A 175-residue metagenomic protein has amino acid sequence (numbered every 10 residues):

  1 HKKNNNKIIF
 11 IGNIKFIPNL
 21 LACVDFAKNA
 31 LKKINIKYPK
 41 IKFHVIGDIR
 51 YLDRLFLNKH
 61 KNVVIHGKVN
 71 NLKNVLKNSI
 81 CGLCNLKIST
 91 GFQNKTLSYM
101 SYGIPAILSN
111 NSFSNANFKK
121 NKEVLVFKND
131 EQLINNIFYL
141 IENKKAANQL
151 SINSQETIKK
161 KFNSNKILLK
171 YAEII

Functional and structural regions predicted by a protein language model:
H1-K61, I65-K77: Conserved catalytic-core segment of nucleotide-activated headgroup transferases in glycan assembly
L52-R54, L72-K73, T90, S112-N117: Short glycine/proline-enriched, acidic/aromatic patches that form the donor-sugar handling elements
N62, K77-G91, I104-P105: Acidic donor-binding loop of glycosyltransferase active sites
K95, P105-S109: Short hydrophobic beta-strand element within catalytic cores of glycosyltransferases and related nucleotide-activated
Y99: Donor-sugar nucleotide-binding helix/loop cap in glycosyltransferases
N110-N121, L125-V126: Short acidic/histidine- and often glycine-rich active-site loop of Leloir-type glycosyltransferases that engages
N121-E131, Y139-K144: Conserved acidic donor-binding segment of nucleotide-sugar-dependent glycosyltransferases
K145-I175: A charged, aromatic-enriched C-terminal amphipathic alpha-helix characteristic of glycosyltransferases across folds
